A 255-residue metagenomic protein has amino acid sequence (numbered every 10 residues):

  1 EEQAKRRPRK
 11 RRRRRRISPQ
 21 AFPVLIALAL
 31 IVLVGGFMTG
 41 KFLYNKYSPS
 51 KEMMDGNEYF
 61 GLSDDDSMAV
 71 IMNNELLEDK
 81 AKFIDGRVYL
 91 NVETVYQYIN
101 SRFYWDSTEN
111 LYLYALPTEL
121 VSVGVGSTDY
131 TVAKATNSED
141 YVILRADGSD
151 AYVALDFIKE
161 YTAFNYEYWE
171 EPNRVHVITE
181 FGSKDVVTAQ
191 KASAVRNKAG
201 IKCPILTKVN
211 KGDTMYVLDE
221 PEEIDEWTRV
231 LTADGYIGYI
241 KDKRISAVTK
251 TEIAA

Functional and structural regions predicted by a protein language model:
E1-E2: DE-rich, low-complexity intrinsically disordered acidic tracts
K5-A194, A199-P221, K243-A255: Primary recognition of N-terminal secretory signal peptides and signal-anchoring hydrophobic helices
Y114, G212, W227-T232, I240: SH3/SH3-like beta-barrel fold
T118, A233-G235: Glycine-centered tight beta-turn/hairpin loop motif at sheet-sheet or coil-to-beta transitions
T207, D219, T228-V230, I237-I240: Conserved glycine-centered beta-strand/turn positions repeated across beta-sheet architectures
T232-A233, A255: Long, low-complexity, Ser/Thr/Pro- and Asp/Glu-rich intrinsically disordered
